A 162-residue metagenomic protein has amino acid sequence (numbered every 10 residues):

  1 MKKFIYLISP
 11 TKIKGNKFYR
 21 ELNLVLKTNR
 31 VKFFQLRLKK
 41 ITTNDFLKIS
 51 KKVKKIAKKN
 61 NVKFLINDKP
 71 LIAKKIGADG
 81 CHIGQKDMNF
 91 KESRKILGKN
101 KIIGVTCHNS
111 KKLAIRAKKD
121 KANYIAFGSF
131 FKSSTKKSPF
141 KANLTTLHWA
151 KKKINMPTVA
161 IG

Functional and structural regions predicted by a protein language model:
M1-Y124, A142, W149, N155-M156: Conserved N-terminal beta1-alpha1 strand-loop-helix module at the mouth
A73, F131-K137: A short acidic, helix-capping loop that chelates divalent metal ions and anchors anionic groups
I83, F127, K132: Short beta-strand and adjacent tight-turn residues that come in two discontinuous sequence segments and form the edges
F127, V159-G162: Glycine-rich beta-strand-to-loop/alpha-helix junction loops that act as flexible
K136-P139, A160-I161: Recognition helices and adjacent regulatory flanks at domain boundaries
